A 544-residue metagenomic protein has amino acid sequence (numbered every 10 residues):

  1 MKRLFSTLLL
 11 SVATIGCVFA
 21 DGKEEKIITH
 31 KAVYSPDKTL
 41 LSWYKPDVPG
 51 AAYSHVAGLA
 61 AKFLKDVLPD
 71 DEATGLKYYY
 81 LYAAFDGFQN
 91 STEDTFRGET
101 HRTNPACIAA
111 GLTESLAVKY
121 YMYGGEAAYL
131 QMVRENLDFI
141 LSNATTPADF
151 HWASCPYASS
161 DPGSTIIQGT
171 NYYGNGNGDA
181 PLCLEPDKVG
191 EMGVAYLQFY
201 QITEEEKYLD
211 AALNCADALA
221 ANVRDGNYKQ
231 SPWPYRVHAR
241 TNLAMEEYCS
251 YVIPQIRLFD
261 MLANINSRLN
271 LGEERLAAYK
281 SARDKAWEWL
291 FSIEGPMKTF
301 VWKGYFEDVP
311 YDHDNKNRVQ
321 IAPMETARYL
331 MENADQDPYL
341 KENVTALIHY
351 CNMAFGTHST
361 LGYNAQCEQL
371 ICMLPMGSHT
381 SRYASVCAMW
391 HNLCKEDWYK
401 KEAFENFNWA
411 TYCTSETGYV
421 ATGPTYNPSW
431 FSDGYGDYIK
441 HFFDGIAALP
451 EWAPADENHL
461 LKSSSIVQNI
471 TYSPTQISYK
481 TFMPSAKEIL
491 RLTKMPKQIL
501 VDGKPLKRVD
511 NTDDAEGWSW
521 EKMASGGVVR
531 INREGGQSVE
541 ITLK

Functional and structural regions predicted by a protein language model:
M1-G22: Bacterial Sec-dependent N-terminal signal peptides
D21-I108, A127-G174, N214, A218 (+4 more regions): Low-complexity, Ser/Thr/Pro/Gly-enriched N-terminal "stalk/linker" regions
D21-T74, L116, E135, I202 (+3 more regions): Terminal, non-catalytic domain-edge segments
E24-G50, A84-A110, I167-V189, Y235-R257 (+3 more regions): Solvent-exposed loop and edge beta-strand segments that line ligand/cofactor-binding and catalytic clefts
E99, Y123-G124, G178-C183, I202-T203 (+1 more regions): The substrate-binding groove and active-site-proximal loops of carbohydrate-active enzymes, especially glycoside
H101-R102, C107-Y123, G193-Q198: Non-membrane alpha-helical segments in proteins
P186, G190, L197-Y200, E205-P296: Solenoidal tandem-repeat scaffolds enriched in leucines and small polar residues
F431-K544: Non-catalytic C-terminal accessory modules of carbohydrate-active enzymes
